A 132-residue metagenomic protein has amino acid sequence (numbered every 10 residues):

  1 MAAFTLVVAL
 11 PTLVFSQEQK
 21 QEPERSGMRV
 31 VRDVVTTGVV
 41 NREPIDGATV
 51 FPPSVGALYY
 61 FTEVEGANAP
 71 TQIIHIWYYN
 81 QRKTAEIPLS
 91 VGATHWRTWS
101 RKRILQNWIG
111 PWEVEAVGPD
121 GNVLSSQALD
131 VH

Functional and structural regions predicted by a protein language model:
A2-T12: Bacterial N-terminal signal peptides
Q17-S54: Short, compositionally biased P/S/T/A/G/V-rich stretches that sit at domain boundaries
L58-E65: Short edge beta-strand/loop segments characteristic of extracellular beta-sandwich folds
F61, W96-I104: Exposed aromatic-hydrophobic patches
P70, N107-P111: Extracellular Ig-like/FN3 beta-sandwich strand-entry sites
H75-Y79, A116: Conserved aromatic beta-strand anchor motif in extracellular beta-sandwich/beta-rich domains
S90-W96: Short proline/glycine- and polar residue-rich coil/turn motifs
E113-L129: Short, exposed beta-strand-loop hairpins at the edges of beta-sheets in extracellular/periplasmic proteins
